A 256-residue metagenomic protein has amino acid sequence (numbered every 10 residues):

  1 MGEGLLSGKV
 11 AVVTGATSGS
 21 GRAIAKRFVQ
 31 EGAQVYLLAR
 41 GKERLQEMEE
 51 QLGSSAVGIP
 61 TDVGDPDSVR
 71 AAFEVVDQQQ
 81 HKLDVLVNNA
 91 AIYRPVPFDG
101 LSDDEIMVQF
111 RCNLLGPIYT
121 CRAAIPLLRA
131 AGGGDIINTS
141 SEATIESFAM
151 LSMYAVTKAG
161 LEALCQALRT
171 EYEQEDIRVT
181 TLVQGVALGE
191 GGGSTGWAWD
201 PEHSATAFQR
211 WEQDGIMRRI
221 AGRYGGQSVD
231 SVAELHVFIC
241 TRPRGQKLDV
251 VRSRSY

Functional and structural regions predicted by a protein language model:
V10, T17-S18: Conserved glycine-rich cofactor-binding loop
A33-E47: Conserved glycine-rich Rossmann-like NAD(P)H-binding loop of the short-chain dehydrogenase/reductase
T61-A71, D103: The beta1-alpha1 cofactor-binding region of Rossmann-like NAD(H)/NADP(H)-dependent oxidoreductases
P97-F98, S102-F110: Substrate-binding pocket helix/loop in short-chain dehydrogenase/reductase
C121, T157: Active-site helix of classical SDR
S141: Residue(s) in the substrate-gating loop at a strand-loop-helix junction that position the organic substrate next
I177, T181-L182, P201-Y256: C-terminal helical subdomain
